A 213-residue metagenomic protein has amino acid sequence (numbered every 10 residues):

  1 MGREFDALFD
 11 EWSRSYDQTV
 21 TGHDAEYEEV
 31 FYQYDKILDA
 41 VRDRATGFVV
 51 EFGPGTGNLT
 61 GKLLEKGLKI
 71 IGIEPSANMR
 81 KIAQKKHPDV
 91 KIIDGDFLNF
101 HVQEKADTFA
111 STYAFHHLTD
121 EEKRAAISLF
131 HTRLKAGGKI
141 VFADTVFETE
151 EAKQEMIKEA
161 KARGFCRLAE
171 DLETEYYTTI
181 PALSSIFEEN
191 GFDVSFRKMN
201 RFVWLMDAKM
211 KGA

Functional and structural regions predicted by a protein language model:
M1-R44: Conserved class I S-adenosyl-L-methionine
G47, D107: Conserved acidic residues
F52-N99: Class I SAM-dependent methyltransferase SAM/SAH-binding core
A110: A conserved beta-strand element that flanks and buttresses the S-adenosyl-L-methionine
Y113-A114: Short catalytic micro-motifs in class I SAM-dependent methyltransferases
R124-A136: A short glycine-rich, Lys/Arg-flanked "PGG" loop and its adjoining helix->strand segment in the class I
A143-N190, F196-R197: C-terminal alpha-helical "lid/dimerization" subdomain adjacent to the S-adenosyl-L-methionine
N190-A213: Core SAM-dependent methyltransferase catalytic element
